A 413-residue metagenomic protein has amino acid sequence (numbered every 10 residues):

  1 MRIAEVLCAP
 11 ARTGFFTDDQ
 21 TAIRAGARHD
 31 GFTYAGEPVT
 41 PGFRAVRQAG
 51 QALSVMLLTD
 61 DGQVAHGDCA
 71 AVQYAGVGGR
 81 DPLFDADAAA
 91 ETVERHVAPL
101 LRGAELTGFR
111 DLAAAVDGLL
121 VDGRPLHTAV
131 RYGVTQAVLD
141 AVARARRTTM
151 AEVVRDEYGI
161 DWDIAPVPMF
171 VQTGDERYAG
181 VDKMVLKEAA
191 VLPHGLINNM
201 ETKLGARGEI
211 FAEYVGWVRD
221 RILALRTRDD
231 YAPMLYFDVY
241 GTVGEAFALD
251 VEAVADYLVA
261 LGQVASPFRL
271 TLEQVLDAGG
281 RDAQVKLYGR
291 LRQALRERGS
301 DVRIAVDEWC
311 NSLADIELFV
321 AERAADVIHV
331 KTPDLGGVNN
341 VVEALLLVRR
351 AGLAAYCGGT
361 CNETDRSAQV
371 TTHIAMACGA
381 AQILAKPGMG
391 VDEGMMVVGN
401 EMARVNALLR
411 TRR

Functional and structural regions predicted by a protein language model:
M1-E5, V391-R413: N-terminal charge/polar-biased segments
M1-M56: Short, Gly/Pro- and small/polar-rich lid/capping loops
L53-D61, A65-A71, G180-P193, Y257-A260 (+1 more regions): Short beta-strand elements
L58, V64-R146: Metal- or metallocofactor-binding catalytic centers and their adjacent structured scaffolds across diverse enzyme
R95-A104, Y356-E363, G379-E393, L409-R413: Short, basic, helix/turn surface patches
V121-Q293, D301, D307-E308: Active-site-facing alpha/beta catalytic cores
T148, L353, A380: Short glycine/serine/threonine/alanine-rich loop segments
L225-I374, L384-A385, V391-E401: Catalytic core of soluble alpha/beta enzymes
